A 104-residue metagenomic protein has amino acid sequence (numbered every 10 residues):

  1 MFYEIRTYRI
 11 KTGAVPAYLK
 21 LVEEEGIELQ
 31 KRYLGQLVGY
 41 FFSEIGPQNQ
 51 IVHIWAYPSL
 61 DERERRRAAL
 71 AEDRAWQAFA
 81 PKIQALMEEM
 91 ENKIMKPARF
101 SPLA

Functional and structural regions predicted by a protein language model:
F2-R6, Y18, Q30, Q50-I54: Short, structured motif recognition centered on aromatic/hydrophobic residues
Y3, I27, L60-E64, M90-K93: Short alpha-helical segments used as structural interaction elements across diverse proteins
K11, Y33-V52, P58, A75-A104: Glycine-rich beta-strand-turn "strand-cap" elements at beta-sheet edges
A14-G39: Short amphipathic alpha-helical segments
P16-Y18, S59-A71: Short amphipathic alpha-helices within nucleic acid-binding modules
V22, R67, A80: Short, flexible helix/strand-to-coil boundary loops that buttress conserved ligand/catalytic motifs in alpha/beta
E24, E72-D73: Polar helix-capping/helix-linker motif
